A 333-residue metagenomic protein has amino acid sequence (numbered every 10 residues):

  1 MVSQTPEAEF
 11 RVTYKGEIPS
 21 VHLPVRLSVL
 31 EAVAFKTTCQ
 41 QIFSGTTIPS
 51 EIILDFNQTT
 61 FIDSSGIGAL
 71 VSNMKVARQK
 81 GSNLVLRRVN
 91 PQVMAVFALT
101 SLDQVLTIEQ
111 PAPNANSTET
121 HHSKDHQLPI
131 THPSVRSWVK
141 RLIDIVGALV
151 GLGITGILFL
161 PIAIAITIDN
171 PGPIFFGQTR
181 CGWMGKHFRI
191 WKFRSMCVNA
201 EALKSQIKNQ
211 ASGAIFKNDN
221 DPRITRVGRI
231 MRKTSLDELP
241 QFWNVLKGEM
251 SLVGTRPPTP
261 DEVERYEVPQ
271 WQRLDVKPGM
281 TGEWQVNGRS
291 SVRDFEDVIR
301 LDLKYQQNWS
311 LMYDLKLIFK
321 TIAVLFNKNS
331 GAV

Functional and structural regions predicted by a protein language model:
V2, R273-V333: C-terminal terminal-structure detector
P6-T37, F56: STAS-typified acidic loop motif
Q40-D63: Short, glycine-/small-residue-enriched flexible loop/hinge segments at domain edges that mediate gating
L86-E119: Short, non-transmembrane cytosolic segments of multipass membrane proteins
A112-L149, I174, R289-L311: Glycine-rich flexible loop motifs, especially short His-Gly-Gly/GGXG/HXGH segments used as catalytic or interaction
S134-A202, L317-V333: A hydrophobic, helix-centered structural microdomain
F176-R223, T281-V298: Short, glycine-rich, amphipathic interfacial segments at transmembrane boundaries or analogous
I215-V276, L317-L325: A short, structured surface patch at a secondary-structure boundary
